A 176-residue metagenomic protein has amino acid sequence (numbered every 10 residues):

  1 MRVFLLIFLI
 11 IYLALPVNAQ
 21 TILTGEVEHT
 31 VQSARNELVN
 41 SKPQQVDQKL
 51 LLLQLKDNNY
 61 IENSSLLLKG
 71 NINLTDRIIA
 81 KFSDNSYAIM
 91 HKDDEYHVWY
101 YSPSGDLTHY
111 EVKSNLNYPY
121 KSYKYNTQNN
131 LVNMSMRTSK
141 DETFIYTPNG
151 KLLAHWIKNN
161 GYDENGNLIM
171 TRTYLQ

Functional and structural regions predicted by a protein language model:
M1-T21: Classical Sec-dependent N-terminal signal peptides that target proteins to the secretory pathway
T21-Q176: Repetitive, compositionally biased segments used for assembly/scaffolding
